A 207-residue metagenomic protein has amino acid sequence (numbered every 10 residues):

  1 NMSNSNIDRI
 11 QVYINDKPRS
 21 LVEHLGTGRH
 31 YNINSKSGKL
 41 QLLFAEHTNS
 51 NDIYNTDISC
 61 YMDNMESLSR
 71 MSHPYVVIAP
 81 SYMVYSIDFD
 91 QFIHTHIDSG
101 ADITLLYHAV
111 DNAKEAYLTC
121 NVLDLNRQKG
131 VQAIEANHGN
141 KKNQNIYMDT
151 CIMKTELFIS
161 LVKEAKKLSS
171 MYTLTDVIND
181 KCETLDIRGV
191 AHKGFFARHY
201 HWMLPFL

Functional and structural regions predicted by a protein language model:
N1-L207: Unchanged
